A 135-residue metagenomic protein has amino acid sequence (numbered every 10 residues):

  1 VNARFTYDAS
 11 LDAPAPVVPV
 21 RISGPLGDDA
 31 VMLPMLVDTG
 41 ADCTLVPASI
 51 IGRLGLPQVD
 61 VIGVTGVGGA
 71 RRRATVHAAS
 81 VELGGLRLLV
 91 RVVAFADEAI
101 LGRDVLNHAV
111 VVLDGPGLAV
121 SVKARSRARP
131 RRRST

Functional and structural regions predicted by a protein language model:
V1-T135: Pepsin/retropepsin-fold aspartyl endopeptidases
